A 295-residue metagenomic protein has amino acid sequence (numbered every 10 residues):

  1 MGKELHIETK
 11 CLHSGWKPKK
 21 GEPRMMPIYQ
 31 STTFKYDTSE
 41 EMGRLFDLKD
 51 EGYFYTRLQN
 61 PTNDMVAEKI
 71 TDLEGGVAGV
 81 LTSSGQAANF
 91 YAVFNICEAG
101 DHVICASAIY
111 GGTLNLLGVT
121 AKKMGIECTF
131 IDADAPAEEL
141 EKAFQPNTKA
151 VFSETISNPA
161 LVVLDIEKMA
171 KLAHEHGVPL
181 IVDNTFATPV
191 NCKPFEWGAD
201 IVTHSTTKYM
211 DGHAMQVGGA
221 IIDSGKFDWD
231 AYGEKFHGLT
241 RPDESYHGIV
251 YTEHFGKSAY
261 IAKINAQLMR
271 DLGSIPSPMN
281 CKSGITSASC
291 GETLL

Functional and structural regions predicted by a protein language model:
M1-N60, E68: N-terminal "arm"/small-domain region of PLP-dependent enzymes with the aminotransferase-like
G2, E8-K17, V80-L295: Conserved PLP-enzyme active-site core in the AAT-like
T38-F90, G112-T120: Conserved N-terminal alpha-helix of the aminotransferase class I/II PLP-enzyme fold
